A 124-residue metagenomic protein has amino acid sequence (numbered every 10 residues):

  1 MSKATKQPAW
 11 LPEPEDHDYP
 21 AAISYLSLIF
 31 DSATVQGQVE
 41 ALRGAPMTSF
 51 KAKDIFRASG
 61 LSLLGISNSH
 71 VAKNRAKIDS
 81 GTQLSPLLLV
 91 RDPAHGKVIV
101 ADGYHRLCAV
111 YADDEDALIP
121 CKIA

Functional and structural regions predicted by a protein language model:
M1-I66: An acidic, glycine-rich, mixed-charge low-complexity segment common to nucleic-acid enzymes
E15, L28, V71, I99-D102: Intrinsic disorder/low-complexity signature
V35-G37, S69-I78, L107-Y111: Intrinsically disordered, low-complexity boundary segments flanking structured domains
L42-I99: Short alpha-helix boundary/capping and kink motifs at helix termini
T82, Y111-A124: Phosphate/pyrophosphate-binding active-site loops
V90-D92, G103, A124: Short, loop-centered acidic/histidine patches that primarily coordinate divalent metals
K97-A112: A sequence-level detector for short glycine-anchored, His/Arg-bearing signature motifs that mark catalytic or binding
